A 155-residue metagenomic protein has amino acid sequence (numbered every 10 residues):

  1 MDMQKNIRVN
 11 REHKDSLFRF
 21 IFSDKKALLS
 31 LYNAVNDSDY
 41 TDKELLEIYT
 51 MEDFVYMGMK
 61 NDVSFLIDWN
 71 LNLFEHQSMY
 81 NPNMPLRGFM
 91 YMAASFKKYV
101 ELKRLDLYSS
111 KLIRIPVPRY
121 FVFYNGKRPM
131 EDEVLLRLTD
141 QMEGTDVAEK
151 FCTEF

Functional and structural regions predicted by a protein language model:
M1-F155: Accessory alpha/beta interaction modules
